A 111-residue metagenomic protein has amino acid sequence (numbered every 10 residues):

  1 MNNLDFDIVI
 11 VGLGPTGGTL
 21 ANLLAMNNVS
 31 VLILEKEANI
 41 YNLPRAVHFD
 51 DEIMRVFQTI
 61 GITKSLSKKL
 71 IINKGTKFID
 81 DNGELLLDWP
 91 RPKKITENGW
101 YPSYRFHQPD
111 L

Functional and structural regions predicted by a protein language model:
N2-T16, L32: Beta1/beta-strand and adjacent pyrophosphate-binding region of the FAD-binding site in flavoprotein oxidoreductases
L4-F6, E37-N39, T96-Y101: A short, structure-level motif marking secondary-structure boundaries and short turns
D5, N28, I72-G75: A structure-centric signal for secondary-structure junctions around beta-strands
V9, L23-R45: Glycine-rich FAD pyrophosphate-binding loop
I10-G12, A21, F57, L111: Conserved structural-core and active-site-/substrate-pathway-adjacent residues in large, well-folded domains of enzymes
G12, N28, G61: Conserved functional loop/turn residues at catalytic and ligand-binding sites
R45, D50-L111: Active-site-adjacent segment of FAD-dependent monooxygenases/related oxidoreductases
